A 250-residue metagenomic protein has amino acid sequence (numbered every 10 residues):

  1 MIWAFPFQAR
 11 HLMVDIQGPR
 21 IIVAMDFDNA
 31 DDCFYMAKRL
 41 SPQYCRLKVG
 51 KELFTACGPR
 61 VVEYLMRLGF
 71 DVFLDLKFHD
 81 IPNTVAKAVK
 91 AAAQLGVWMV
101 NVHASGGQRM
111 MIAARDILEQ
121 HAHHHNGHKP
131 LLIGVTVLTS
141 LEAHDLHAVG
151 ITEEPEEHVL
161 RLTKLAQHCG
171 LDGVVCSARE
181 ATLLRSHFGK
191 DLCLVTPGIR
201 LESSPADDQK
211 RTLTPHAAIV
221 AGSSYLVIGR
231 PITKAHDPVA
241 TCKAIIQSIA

Functional and structural regions predicted by a protein language model:
P19-A30, D75-I81, A143-E157, R200-T212: Active-site mouth loops of central-metabolism enzymes
I21-M25, L47-V49, V72-L76, V100-V102 (+4 more regions): Hydrophobic faces of well-ordered beta-strands that scaffold small-molecule active sites in alpha/beta enzyme cores
V61-F73, I117-L132, L184-L201, I245-A250: Alpha-helix-loop-beta-strand connector modules within alpha/beta enzyme cores
T84-A88, L95-D172, E180, D191 (+1 more regions): Conserved anion-binding
M99-G107, P215, I219-T241: Glycine-rich phosphate-binding active-site loops on the catalytic face of alpha/beta enzymes
M111-R115, T233-A250: C-terminal helical cap(s) of enzyme catalytic domains, especially alpha/beta-barrels
S177-A221: A C-terminal functional module that forms or caps the active site or interfaces directly with catalytic machinery
